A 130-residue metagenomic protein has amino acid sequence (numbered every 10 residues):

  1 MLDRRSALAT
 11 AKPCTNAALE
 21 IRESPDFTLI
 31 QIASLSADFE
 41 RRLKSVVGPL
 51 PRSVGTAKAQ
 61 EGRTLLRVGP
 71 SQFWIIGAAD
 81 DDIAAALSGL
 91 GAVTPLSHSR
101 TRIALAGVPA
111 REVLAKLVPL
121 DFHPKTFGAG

Functional and structural regions predicted by a protein language model:
M1-G130: Basic, glycine/lysine-rich polyanion-binding surfaces/domains
